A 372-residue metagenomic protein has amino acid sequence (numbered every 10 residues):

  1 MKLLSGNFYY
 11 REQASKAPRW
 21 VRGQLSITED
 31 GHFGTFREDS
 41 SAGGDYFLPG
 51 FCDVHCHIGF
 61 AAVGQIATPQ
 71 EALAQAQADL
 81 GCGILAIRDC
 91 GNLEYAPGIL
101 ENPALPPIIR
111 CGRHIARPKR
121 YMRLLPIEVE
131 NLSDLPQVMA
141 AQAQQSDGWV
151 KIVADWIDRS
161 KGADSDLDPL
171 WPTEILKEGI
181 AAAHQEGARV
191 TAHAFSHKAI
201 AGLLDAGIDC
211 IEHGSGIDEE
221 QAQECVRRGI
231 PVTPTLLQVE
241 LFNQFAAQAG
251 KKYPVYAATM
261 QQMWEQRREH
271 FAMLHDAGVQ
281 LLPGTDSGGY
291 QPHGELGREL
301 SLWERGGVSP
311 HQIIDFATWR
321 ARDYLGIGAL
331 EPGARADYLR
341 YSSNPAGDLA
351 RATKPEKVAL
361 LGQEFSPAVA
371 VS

Functional and structural regions predicted by a protein language model:
M1-D39, F47, L339, S343-A346 (+1 more regions): N-terminal metal-binding scaffold of metallo-dependent hydrolase/deaminase domains
T35-D39, G43-D45, Y95-N102, L132-S146 (+2 more regions): Short amphipathic alpha-helices and their capping/turn segments at secondary-structure boundaries
A42-P103, K119-L124, A206: Metal-associated gating/positioning segment near the N- to mid-region
G50-C56, I87-D89, I108-G112, V150-I152 (+4 more regions): Hydrophobic faces of well-ordered beta-strands that scaffold small-molecule active sites in alpha/beta enzyme cores
G91-G202, C210: Histidine/acidic-residue-rich, glycine-tolerant segments that coordinate divalent metal ions
G162-E269, A277, L282, S287-Y290 (+1 more regions): Active-site core of metal-dependent hydrolases
Q185, W264-N344: His/Asp/Glu-enriched, well-ordered alpha-helical/loop segment that forms or immediately abuts the divalent-metal
D315-R320, P332-S372: C-terminal cap of metal-dependent C-N hydrolases
